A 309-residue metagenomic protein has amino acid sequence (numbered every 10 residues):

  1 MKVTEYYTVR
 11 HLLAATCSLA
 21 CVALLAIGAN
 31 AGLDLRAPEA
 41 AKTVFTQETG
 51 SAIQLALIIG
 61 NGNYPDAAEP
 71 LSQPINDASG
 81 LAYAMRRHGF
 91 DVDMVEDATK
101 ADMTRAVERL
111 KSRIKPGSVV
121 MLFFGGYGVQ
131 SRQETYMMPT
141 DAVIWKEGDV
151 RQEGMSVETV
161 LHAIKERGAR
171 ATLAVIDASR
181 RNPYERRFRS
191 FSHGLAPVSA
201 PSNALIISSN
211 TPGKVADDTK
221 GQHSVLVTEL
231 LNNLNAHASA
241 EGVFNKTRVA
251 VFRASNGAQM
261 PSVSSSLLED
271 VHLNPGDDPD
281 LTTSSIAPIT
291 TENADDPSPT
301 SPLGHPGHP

Functional and structural regions predicted by a protein language model:
K2-P309: Cysteine endopeptidase catalytic domains of the caspase/legumain-like
